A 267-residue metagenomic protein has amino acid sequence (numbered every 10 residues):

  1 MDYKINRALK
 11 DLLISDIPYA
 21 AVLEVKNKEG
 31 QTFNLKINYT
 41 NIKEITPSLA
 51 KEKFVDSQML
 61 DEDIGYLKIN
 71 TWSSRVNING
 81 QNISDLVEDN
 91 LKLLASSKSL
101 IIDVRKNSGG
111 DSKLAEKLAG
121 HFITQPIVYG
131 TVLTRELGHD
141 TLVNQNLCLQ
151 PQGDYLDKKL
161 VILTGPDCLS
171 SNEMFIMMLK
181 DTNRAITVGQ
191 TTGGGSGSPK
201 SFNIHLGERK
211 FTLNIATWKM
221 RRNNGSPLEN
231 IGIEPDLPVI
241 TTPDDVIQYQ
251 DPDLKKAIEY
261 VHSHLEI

Functional and structural regions predicted by a protein language model:
M1, I101-D103, L179, T187-G189 (+2 more regions): Conserved PDZ fold ligand-binding element
M1-S99, K106-S108, G120, T124 (+5 more regions): Flexible, low-complexity junctional segments that flank or bridge functional domains
Y3, N77-D85, G109-E116, D154 (+2 more regions): Soluble non-cytosolic domains of exported or imported proteins
P18-A20, T32, D61-I64, A95-S99 (+7 more regions): Extracytoplasmic
G65-K68, L100-D103, K159-T164, I186-G189 (+1 more regions): Structural recognition of the beta-strand scaffold that forms the well-ordered cores of secreted hydrolase catalytic
S84-L91, A115-A119, D157-L160, N172-I176 (+2 more regions): Extracytoplasmic/secreted envelope proteins and their assembly/folding machinery, especially bacterial periplasmic
L100, L169, T182-S196: Short, well-structured beta-strand/strand-turn elements
G109-L163, D167, G197-G207, T217-R221 (+2 more regions): Gly/Ser/Thr-rich loop/hinge elements
